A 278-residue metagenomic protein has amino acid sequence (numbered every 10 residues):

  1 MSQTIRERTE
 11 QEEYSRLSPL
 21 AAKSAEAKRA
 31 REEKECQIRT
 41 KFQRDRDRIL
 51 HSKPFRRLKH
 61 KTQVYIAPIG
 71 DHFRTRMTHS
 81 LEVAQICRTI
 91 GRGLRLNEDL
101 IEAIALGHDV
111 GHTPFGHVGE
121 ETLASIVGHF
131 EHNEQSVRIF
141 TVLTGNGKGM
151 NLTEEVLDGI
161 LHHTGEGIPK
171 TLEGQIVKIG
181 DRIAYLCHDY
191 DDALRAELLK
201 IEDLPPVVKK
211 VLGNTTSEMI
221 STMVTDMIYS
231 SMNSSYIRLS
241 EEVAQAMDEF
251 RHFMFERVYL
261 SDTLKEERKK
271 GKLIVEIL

Functional and structural regions predicted by a protein language model:
M1-S80, A84-I90, N97-E98, F130-L278: Histidine-centered, transition-metal-coordinating active-site segments
K61, H112-G119: Short, conserved acidic/polar surface loops in the N-terminal third of protein domains
R92, G111-F115, A124, G128 (+2 more regions): Amphipathic alpha-helical interaction elements
D99, A103, G116-H129, R195-E197: Post-HEXXH active-site segment of zinc metalloproteases
E102-G107, I179-G180: Short alpha-helix carrying the canonical HExxH Zn2+-binding catalytic motif
G107, G111-H112, A184: Short active-site segment of divalent metal-dependent hydrolases/proteases that encodes the spacing between
